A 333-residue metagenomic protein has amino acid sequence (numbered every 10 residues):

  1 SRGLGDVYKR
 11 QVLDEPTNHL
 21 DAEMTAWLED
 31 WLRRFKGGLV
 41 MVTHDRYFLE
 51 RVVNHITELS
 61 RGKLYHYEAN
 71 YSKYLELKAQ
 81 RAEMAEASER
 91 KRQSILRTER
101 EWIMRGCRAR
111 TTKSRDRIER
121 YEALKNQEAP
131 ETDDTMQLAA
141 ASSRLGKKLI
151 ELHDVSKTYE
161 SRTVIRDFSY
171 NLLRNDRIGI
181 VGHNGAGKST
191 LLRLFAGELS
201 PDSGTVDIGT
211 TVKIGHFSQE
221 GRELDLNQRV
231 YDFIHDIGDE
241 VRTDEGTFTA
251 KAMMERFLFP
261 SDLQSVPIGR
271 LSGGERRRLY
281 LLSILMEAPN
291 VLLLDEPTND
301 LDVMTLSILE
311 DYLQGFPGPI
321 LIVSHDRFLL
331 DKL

Functional and structural regions predicted by a protein language model:
S1, G5-A87, D134, A141-L333: ABC ATP-binding cassette signature C-motif
L77-R120, L124-E131: Intracellular alpha-helical coupling/juxtamembrane segments of multi-pass membrane proteins
